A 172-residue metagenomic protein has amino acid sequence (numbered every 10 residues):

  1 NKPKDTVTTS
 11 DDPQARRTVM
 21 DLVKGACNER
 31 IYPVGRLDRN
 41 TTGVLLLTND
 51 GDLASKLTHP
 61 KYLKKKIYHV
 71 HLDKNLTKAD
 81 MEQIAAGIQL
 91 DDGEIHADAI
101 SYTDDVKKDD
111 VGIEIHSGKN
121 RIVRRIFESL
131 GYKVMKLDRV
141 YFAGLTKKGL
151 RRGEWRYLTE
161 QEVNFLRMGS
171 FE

Functional and structural regions predicted by a protein language model:
K2-E172: Basic, flexible Lys/Arg- and Gly-enriched helix-loop patches that mediate nucleic-acid binding at interfaces with rRNA
